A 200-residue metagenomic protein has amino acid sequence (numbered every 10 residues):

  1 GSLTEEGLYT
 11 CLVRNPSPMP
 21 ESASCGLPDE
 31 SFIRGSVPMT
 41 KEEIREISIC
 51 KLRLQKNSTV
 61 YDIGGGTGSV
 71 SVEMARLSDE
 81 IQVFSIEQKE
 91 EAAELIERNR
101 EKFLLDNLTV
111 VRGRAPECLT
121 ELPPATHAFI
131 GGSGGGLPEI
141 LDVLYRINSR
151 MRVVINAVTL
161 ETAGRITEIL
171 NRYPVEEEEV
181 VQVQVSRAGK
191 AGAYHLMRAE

Functional and structural regions predicted by a protein language model:
G1-S36, V183: A contiguous loop/helix-start segment that scaffolds small-molecule binding in enzyme catalytic cores
M39-K56: Conserved alpha-helix/loop element of class I SAM-dependent methyltransferases that forms part of the SAM/SAH-binding
N57-G66: Conserved class I S-adenosyl-L-methionine
T67-D79: Conserved SAM-binding loop of SAM-dependent methyltransferases across substrates and taxa, primarily the Class I
R76-V83, I147-S149: Conserved S-adenosyl-L-methionine
I86-A125: S-adenosyl-L-methionine
E87-A92, G132-S133, V158: Short beta->alpha hinge that forms the Motif I/post-I loop of the SAM-binding pocket
V143-A199: C-terminal substrate-binding/active-site "lid" region of AdoMet-derived donor-dependent transferases
